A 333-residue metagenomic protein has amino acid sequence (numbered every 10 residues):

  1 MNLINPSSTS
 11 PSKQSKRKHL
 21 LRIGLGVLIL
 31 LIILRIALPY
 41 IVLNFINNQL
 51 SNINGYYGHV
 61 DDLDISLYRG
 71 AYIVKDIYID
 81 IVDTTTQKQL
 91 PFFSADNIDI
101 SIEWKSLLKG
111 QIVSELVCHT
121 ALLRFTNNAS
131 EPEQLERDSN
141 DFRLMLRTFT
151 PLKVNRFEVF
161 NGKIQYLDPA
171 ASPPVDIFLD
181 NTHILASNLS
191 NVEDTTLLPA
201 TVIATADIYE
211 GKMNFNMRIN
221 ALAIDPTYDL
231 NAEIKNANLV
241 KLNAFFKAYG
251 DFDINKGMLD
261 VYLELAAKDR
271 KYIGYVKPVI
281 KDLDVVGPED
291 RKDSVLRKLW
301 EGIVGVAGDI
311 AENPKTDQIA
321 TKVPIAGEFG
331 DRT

Functional and structural regions predicted by a protein language model:
N2-G55: N-terminal type II signal-anchor transmembrane helix that functions as the membrane-insertion/stop-transfer segment
N2-S12, I73-L185, I280-V306, A320 (+1 more regions): Secondary-structure transition motifs
L50, L63-L67, A95-Q111, N127 (+8 more regions): Extended lipid/amphipathic-ligand handling interfaces
N52-N54, Y68, I73, Q89 (+2 more regions): A short, polar/charged loop/turn motif at coil->beta-strand junctions and beta-hairpin connectors
Y56, Y209-G211: Short acidic/polar mixed-charge low-complexity motifs
Y56-D80: Short extracytoplasmic
D76-I79, A200-I208, M217: Short beta-strand segments that buttress and anchor functional surface loops
